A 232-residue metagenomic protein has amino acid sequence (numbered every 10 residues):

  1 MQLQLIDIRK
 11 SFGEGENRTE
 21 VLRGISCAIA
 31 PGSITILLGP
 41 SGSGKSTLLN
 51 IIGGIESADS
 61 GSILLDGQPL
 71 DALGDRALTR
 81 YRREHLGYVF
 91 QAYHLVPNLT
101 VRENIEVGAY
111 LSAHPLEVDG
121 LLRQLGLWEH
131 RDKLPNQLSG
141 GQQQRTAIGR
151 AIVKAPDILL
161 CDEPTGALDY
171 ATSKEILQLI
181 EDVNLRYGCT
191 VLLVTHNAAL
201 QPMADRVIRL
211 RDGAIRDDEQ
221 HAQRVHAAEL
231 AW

Functional and structural regions predicted by a protein language model:
Q2-A204, R209-L210: ABC family nucleotide-binding domain
A214-W232: Conserved beta-strand-loop-alpha-helix hinge in the C-terminal portion of ABC ATPase nucleotide-binding domains
